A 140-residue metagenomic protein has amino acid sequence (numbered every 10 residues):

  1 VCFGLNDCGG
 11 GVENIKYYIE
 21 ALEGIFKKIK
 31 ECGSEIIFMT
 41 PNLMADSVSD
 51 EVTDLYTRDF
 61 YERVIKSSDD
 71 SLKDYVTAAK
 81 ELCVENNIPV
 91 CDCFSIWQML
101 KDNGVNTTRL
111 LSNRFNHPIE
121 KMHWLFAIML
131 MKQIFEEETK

Functional and structural regions predicted by a protein language model:
V1-K140: Alpha-helical cap/lid subdomain in secreted, periplasmic, or secretory-pathway luminal O-acyl-processing enzymes
